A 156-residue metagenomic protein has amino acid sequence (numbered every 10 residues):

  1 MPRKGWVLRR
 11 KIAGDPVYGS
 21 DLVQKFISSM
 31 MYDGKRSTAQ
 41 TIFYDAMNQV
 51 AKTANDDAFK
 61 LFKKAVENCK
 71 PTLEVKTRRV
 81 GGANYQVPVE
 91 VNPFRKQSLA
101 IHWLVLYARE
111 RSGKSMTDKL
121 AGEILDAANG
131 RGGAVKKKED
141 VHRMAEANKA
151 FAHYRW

Functional and structural regions predicted by a protein language model:
P2-D33, S37, Y44-W156: Strongly charged
